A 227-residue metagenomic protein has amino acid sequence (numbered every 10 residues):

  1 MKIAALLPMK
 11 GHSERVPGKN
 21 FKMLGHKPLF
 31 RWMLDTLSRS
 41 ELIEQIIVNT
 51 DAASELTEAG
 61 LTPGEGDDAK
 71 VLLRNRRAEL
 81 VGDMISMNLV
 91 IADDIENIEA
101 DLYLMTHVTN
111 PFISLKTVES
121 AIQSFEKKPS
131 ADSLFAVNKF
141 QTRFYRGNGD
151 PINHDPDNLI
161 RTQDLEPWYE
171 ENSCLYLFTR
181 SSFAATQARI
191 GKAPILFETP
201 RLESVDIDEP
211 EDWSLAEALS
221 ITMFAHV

Functional and structural regions predicted by a protein language model:
M1-P17: N-terminal nucleotide-binding beta1-loop-alpha1 segment
L29-I46, T57-E58: A short, N-terminal amphipathic alpha-helix
Q45-D51, A136-V137: Short internal beta-strands
I47, A53-L104, K116-S120: Short phosphate-binding loop-to-helix
L56, F183-A184, W213: A generic structural signal for short hydrophobic patches within well-formed alpha-helices
D83-D93, P111-R201: Conserved core of the sugar-phosphate nucleotidyltransferase
T106-V108: Active-site acidic Asp-centered loop
E198, E203-V227: Hydrophobic helical membrane-anchoring modules
